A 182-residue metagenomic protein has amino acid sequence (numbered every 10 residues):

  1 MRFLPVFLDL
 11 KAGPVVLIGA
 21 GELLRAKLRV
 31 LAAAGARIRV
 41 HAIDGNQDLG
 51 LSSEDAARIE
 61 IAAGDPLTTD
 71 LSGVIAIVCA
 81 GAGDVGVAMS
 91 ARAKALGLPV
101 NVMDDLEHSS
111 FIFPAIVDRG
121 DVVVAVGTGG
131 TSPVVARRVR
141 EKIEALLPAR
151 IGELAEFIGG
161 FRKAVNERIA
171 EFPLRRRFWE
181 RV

Functional and structural regions predicted by a protein language model:
M1-D44, L49-L51: Hydrophobic, well-ordered beta-alpha structural blocks that scaffold small-molecule cofactor pockets
P14, I75-A76: Structural motif
E22-L23, D84, G130: Residue-level detector of alpha-helix initiation sites
I38, I61, G97-V100: Hydrophobic beta-strand scaffold residues
E54-S72: Glycine-rich, highly charged phosphate/nucleotide-binding loops
A76-A82, G86-F113: ADP-ribose/adenylate-binding Rossmann-like module
V102-G152: E1/E1-like adenylate-forming module used to activate ubiquitin-like modifiers and sulfur-carrier proteins
G130-V182: An accessory alpha-helical subdomain
